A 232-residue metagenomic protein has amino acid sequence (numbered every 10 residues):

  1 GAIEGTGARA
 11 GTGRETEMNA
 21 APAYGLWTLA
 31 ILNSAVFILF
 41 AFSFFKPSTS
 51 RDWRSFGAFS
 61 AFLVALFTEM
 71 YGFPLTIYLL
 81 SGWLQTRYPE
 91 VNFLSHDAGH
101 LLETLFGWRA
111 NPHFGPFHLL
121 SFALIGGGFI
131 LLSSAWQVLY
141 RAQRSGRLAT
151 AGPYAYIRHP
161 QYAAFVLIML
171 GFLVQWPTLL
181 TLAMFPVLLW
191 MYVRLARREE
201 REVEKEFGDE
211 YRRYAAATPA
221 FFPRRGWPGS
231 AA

Functional and structural regions predicted by a protein language model:
R9-T150, A163, I168-A232: Membrane-anchoring alpha-helices and their flanking helix-loop junctions
T150-Y156: Helix-loop-helix units of permease transmembrane domains in multi-pass membrane transporters, especially ABC
Y156-A163: Histidine-centered phosphotransfer motif of kinases
